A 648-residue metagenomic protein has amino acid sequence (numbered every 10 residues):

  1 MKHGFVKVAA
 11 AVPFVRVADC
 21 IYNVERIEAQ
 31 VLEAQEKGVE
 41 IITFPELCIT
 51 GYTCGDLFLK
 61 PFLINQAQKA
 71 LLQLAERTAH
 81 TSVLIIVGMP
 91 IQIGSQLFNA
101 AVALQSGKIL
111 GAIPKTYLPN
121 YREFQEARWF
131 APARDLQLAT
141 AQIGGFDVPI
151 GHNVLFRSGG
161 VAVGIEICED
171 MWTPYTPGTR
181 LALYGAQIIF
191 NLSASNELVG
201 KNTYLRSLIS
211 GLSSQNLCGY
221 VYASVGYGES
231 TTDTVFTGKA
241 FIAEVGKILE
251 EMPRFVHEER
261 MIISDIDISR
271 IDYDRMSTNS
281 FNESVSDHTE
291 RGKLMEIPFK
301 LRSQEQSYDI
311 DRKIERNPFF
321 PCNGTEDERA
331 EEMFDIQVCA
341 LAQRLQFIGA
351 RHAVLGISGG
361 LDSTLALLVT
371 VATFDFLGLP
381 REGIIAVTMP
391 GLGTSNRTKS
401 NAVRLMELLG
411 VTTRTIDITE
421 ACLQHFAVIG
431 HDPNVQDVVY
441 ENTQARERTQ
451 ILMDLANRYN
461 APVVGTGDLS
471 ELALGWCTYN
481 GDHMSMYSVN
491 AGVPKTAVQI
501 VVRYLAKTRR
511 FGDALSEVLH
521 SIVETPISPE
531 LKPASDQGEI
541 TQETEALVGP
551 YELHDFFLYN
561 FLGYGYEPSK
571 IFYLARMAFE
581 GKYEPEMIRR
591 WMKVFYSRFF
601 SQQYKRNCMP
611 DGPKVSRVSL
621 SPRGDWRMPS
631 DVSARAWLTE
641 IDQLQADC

Functional and structural regions predicted by a protein language model:
M1-V354, A372-R381, T413: Enzyme catalytic cores with a strong preference for nitrogen-chemistry domains
K7, A18, N23, G159 (+6 more regions): ATP/NTP-dependent adenylation/nucleotidyl-transfer catalytic domains that generate, transfer, or process NMP-activated
